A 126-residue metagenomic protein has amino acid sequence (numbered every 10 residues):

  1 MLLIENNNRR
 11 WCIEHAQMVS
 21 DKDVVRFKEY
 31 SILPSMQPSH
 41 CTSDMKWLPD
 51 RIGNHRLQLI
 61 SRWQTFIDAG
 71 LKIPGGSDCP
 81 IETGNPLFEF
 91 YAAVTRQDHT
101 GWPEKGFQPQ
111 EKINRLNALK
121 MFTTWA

Functional and structural regions predicted by a protein language model:
M1-W11, H15, D21-V25, I32-A126: His/Asp/Glu-enriched, well-ordered alpha-helical/loop segment that forms or immediately abuts the divalent-metal
